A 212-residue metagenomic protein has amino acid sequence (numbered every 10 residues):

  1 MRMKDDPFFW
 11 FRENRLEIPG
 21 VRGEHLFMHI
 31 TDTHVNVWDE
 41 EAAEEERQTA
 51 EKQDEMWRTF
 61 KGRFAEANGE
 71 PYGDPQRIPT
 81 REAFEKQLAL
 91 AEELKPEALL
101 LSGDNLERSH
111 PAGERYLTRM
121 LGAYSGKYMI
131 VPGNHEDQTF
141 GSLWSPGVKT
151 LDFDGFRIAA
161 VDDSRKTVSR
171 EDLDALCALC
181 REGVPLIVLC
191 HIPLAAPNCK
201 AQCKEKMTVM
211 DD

Functional and structural regions predicted by a protein language model:
M1-P111: N-terminal active-site segment of His-dependent metallophosphoesterases
F11-R15, F84-Q87, R115, D137-K149 (+1 more regions): Alpha-helical scaffolding within the catalytic cores of extracellular/periplasmic polymer-degrading hydrolases
E17-M28, T150-A160, R181-I187: Beta-strand-turn-beta hairpins that frame and shape the catalytic cleft of phosphate-ester-processing enzymes
H29-T31, A98-D104, Y128-N134, V161-D162 (+2 more regions): Active-site neighborhood of phospho(di)ester-bond hydrolases with catalytic His/Asp-centered motifs
N36-D39, E107-P111, N134-F140, K166-S169 (+2 more regions): Active-site environment of divalent metal-dependent phosphoester hydrolases
P79-A98, R157-A159, T167-D212: His/acidic metal-ligating clusters that form di-metal
L101-G122, Q138-G147, R170, K200-A201: Metal-dependent catalytic neighborhoods of phosphoester/phosphodiester hydrolases
L121-S125, C180-E182: Short, conserved loop/helix-junction motifs that constitute active-site signature segments in enzyme catalytic cores
